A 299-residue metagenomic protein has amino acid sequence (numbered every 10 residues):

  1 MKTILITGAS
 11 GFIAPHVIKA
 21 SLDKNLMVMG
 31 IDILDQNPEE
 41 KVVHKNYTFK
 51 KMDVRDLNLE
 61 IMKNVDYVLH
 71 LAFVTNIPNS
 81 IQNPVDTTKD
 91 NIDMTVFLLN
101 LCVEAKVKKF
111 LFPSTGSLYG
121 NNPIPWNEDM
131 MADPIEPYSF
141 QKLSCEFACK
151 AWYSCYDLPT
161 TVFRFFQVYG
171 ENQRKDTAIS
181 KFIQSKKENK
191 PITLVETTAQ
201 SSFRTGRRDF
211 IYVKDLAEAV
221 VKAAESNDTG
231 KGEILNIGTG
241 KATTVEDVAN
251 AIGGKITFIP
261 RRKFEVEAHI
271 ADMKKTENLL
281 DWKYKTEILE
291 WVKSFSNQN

Functional and structural regions predicted by a protein language model:
M1-R164, V168: N-terminal Rossmann-like NAD(P)+-binding domain of SDR-like oxidoreductases, especially those catalyzing
H16, L57, N83, L101 (+5 more regions): Generic structural signal for alpha-helix termini and adjacent loop/cap motifs
Q82, D90-D93, E136, Q173 (+5 more regions): Residue-level signal for the nucleotide or nucleotide-sugar donor/cofactor binding architecture
I124, A148-K222, N250-G253: NAD(P)-dependent short-chain dehydrogenase/reductase
D133, G206-D209, G230: Residues at the N-terminus of a long alpha-helix
P191-L194, A223-I237: Core catalytic loop region at the nicotinamide-binding pocket of NAD(P)H-dependent oxidoreductases
T197-F203, I234-L235, T243-M273: C-terminal "lid/loop" region of Rossmann-like NAD(P)-dependent oxidoreductases
K274, E287-N299: Amphipathic terminal alpha-helices
